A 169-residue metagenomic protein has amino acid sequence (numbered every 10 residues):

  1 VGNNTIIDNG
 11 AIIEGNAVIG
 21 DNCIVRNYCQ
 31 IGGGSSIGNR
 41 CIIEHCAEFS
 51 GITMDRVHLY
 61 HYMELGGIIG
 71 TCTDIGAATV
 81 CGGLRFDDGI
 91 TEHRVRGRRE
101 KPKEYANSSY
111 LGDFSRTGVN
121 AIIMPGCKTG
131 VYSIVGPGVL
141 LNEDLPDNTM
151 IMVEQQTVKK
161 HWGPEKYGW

Functional and structural regions predicted by a protein language model:
V1-M54, Y60: Acidic, glycine-rich loop-and-beta core segments that form the ion-binding/anion-interacting portion of active sites
Y28, I43-W169: Glycine-rich hexapeptide-repeat left-handed beta-helix
